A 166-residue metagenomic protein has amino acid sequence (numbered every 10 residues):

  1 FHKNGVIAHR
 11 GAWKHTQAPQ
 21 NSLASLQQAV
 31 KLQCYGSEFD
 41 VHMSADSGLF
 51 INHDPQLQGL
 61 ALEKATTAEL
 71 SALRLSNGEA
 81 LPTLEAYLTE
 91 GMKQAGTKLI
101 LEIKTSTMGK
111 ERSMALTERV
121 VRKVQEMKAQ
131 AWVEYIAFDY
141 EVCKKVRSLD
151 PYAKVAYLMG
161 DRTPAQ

Functional and structural regions predicted by a protein language model:
F1-Q166: Phosphate-group recognition and catalysis centered on beta-loop-alpha active-site segments
